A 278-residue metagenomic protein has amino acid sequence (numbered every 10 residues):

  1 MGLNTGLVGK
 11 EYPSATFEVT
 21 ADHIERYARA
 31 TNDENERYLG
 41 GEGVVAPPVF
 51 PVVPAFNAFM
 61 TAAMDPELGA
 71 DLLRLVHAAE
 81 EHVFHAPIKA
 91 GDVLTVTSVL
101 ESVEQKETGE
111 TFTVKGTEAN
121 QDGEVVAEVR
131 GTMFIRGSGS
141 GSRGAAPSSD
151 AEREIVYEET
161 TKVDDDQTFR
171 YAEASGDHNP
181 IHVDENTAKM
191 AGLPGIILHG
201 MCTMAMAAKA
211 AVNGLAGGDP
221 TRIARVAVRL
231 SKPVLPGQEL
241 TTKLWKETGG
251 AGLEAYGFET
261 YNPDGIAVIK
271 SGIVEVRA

Functional and structural regions predicted by a protein language model:
M1-A79, S140-R143, D150-G218: Hot-dog-fold acyl-thioester-processing enzymes
M1-L7, H77-T160, V234-G237, T241-A278: HotDog/MaoC-like acyl-thioester-processing domains
S14, E128, I223-R225, S271: Hydrophobic residues on conserved beta-strands that form the core of alpha/beta folds
H23, T31, Q167, S175 (+4 more regions): A broadly conserved detector of short glycine/acidic/proline-rich loop/turn motifs that flank catalytic sites and bind
G40, T108-E110, G218-R222: Short, surface-exposed helix-loop/turn micro-motifs enriched in polar/charged residues
N186-E254, T260-I266: Catalytic-pocket segment enriched in acidic/His residues
